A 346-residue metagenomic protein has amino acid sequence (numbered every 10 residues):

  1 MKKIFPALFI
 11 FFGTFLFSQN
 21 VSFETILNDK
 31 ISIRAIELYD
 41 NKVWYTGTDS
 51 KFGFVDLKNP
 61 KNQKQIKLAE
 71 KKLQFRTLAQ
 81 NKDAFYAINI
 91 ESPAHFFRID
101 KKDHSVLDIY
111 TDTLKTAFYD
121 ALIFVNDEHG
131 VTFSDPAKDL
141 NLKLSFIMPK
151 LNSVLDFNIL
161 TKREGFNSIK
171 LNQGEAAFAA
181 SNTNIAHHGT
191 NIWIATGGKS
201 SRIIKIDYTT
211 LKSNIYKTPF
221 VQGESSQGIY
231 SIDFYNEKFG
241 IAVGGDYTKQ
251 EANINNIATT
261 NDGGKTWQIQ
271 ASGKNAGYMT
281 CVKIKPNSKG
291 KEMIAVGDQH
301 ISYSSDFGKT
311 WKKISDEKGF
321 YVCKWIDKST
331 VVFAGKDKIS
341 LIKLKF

Functional and structural regions predicted by a protein language model:
M1-E24: Bacterial Sec-dependent N-terminal signal peptides
T25-S50: Beta-strand-rich domains and repeat architectures in extracellular enzymes and scaffolds, especially beta-propellers
K51-F52, S92-A94, P136-L140, K199-S201 (+2 more regions): Short glycine/acidic-enriched loop and turn motifs that connect beta-strands
V55, R98-I99, F124, S145-V154 (+5 more regions): Conserved Ser/Thr-centered positions that define the repeating blades of beta-propeller domains
N62-F97, H104-D120: Blade-loop segments of beta-propeller domains
L160-A176, Y216-G223: Surface-exposed loop and turn segments in beta-propeller and other repeat-based domains that flank or scaffold
A271-T280, W311-D327: Conserved blade-ending motifs and adjacent loop-strand segments that build the rim/top face of beta-propeller domains
W325-F346: Blade-level signature of beta-propeller repeat domains, shared across WD40, Kelch, NHL, RCC1 and BNR/Asp-box propellers
